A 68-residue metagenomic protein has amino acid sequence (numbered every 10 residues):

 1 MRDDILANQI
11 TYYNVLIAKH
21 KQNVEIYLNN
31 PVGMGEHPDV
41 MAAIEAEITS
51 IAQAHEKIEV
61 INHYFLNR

Functional and structural regions predicted by a protein language model:
M1-R68: Extended, charge-rich alpha-helical interface modules
